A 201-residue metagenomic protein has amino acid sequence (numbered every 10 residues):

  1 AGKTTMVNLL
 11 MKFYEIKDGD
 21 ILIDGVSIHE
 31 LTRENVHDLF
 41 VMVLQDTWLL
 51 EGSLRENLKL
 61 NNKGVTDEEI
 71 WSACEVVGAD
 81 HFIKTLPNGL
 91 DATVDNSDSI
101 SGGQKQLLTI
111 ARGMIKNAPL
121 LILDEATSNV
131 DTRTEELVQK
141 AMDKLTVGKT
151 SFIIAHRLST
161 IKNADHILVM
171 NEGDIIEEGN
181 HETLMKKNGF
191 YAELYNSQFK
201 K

Functional and structural regions predicted by a protein language model:
A1-K201: ABC-type nucleotide-binding domain
